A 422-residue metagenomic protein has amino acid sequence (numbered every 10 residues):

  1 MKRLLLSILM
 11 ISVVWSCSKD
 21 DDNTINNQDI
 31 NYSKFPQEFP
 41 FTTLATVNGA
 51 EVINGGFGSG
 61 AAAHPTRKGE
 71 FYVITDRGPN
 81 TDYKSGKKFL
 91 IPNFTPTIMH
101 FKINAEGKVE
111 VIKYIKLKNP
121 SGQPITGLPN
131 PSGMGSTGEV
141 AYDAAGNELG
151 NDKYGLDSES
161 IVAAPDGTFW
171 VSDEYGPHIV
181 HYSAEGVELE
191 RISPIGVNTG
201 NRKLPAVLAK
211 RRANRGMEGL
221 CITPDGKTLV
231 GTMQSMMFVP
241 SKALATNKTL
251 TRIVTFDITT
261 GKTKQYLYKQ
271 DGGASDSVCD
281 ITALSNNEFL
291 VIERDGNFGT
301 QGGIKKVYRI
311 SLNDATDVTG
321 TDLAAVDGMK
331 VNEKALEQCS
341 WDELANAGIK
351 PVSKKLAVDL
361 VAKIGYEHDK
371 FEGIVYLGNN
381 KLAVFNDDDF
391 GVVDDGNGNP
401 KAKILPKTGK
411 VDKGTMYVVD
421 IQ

Functional and structural regions predicted by a protein language model:
L4-S12: Sec-dependent N-terminal signal peptides
W15-S16: C-terminal motif of bacterial Sec signal peptides marking the signal peptidase cleavage site
K19-Q422: Sequence/structural signature of beta-propeller domains
